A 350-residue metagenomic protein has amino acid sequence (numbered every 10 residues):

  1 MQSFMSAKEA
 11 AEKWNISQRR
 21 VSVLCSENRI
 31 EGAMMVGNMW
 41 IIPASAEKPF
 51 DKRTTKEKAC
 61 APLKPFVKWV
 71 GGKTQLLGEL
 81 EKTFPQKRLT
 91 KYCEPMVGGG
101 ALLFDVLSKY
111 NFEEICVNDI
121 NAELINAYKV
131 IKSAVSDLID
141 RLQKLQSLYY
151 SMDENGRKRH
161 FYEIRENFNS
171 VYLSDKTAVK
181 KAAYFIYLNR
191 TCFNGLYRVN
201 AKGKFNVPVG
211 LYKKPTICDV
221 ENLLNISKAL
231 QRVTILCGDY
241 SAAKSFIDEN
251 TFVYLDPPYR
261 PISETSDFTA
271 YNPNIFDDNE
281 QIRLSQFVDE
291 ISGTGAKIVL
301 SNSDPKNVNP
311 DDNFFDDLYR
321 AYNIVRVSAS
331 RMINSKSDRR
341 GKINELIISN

Functional and structural regions predicted by a protein language model:
M1-R20: Polyanion-binding surface elements
N15-I41: Major-groove DNA-recognition helix of helix-turn-helix-type DNA-binding domains
A44-L63: A short, Lys/Arg-enriched interface patch at domain edges and termini
A59-F84: Class I SAM-dependent methyltransferase Rossmann-like catalytic core, especially the SAM/SAH-binding loop
L80, Y92-V106, V117-N121, Y128 (+7 more regions): Conserved proline-anchored active-site loop of SAM-dependent methyltransferases that bridges a beta-strand
K109, E113-Q231: Class I S-adenosyl-L-methionine-dependent methyltransferase module
Q281-S330: Conserved Class I SAM-dependent methyltransferase catalytic core
L318-N350: Class I S-adenosyl-L-methionine
